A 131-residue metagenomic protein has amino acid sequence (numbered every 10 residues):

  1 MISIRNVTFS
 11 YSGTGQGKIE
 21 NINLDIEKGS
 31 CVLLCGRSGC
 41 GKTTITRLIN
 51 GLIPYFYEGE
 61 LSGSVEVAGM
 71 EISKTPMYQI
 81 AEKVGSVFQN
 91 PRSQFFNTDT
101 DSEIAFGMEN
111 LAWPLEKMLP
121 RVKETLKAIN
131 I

Functional and structural regions predicted by a protein language model:
M1-I4, F9-I22, I53-E58, K74-P76 (+1 more regions): A short, flexible loop at the N-terminus of ABC-type nucleotide-binding domains that lies
I26-K28, Q79: Conserved hydrophobic segment flanking the Walker A/P-loop of ABC-type ATPase nucleotide-binding domains
V32, T43-F56: Short, conserved post-Walker A segment of ABC-type ATPase nucleotide-binding domains
C35-S38: The feature captures the beta-strand-to-loop junction immediately N-terminal to the Walker
N50, G85, R92, T98-E109 (+2 more regions): Short helical segment in ABC ATPase nucleotide-binding domains corresponding to the A-loop/adjacent helical element
E58-M70: Conserved ABC transporter NBD signature motif
G69, E116-I131: Conserved ABC ATPase "signature" region
M70-G85, N110: ABC ATPase NBD coupling module
